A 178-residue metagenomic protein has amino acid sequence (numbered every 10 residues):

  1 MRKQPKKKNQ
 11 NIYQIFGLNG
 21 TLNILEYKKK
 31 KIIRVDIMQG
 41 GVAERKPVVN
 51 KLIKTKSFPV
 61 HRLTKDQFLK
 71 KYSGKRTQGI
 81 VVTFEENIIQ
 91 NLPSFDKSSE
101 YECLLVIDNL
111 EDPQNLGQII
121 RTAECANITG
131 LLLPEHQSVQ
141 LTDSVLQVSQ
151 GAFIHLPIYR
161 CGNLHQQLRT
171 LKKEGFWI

Functional and structural regions predicted by a protein language model:
M1-S94: N-terminal positively charged helical leader segments and presequences
I37, P47, F58, S99-W177: RNA substrate-binding interface of SAM-dependent RNA methyltransferases
